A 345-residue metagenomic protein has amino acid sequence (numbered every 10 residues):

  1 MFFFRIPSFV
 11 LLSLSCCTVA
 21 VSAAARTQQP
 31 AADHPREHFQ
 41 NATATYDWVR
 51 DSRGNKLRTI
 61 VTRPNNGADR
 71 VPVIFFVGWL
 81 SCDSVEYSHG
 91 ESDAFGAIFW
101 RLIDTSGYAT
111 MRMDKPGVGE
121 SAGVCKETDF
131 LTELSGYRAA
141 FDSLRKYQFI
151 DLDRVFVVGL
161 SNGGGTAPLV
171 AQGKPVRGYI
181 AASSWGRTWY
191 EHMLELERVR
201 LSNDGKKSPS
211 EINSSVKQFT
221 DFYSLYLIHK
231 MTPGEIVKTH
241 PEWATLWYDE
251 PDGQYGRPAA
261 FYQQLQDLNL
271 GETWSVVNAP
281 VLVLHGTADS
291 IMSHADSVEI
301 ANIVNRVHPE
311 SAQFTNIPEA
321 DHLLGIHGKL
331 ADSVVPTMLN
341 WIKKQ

Functional and structural regions predicted by a protein language model:
P30-D69: N-terminal cap/lid segment of alpha/beta-hydrolase-fold proteins
N66-L102: Short, surface-exposed "cap/lid" segments of acyl-processing enzymes
F95-E120: Conserved alpha/beta-hydrolase
E127-Y147: Alpha/beta-hydrolase active-site loop
I180-V276: Accessory cap/linker subdomain of secreted extracellular hydrolases
V277, V283-H285, D289: Short beta-strand/loop motif that positions the catalytic acidic residue of the alpha/beta-hydrolase fold
A279, S293-I303: Short alpha-helix in the alpha/beta-hydrolase fold that links the catalytic acid
A320-Q345: Catalytic active-site module of serine/aspartate enzymes centered on a nucleophile-bearing elbow/loop
